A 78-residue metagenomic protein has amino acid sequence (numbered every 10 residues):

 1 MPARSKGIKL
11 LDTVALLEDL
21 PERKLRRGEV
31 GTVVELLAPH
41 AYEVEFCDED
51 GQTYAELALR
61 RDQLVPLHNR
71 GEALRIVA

Functional and structural regions predicted by a protein language model:
P2-R4, I8-R70: Basic/aromatic-rich interaction segments and small domains that mediate binding to polyanionic partners
R70-A78: Long, low-complexity intrinsically disordered regions
